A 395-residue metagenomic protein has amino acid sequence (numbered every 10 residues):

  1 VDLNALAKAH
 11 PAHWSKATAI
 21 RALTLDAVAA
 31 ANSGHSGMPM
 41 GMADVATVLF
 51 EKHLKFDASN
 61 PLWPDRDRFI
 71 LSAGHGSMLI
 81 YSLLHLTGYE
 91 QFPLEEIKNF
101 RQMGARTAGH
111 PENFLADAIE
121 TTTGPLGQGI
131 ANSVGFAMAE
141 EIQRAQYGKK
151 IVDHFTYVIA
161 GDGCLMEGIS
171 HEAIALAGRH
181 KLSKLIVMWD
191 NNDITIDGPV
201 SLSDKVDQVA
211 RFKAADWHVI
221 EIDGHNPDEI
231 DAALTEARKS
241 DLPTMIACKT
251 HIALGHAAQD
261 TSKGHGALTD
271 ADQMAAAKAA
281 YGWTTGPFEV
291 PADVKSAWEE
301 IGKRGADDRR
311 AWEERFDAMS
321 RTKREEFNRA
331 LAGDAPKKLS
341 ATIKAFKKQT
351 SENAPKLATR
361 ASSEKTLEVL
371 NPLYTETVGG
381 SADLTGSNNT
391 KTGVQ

Functional and structural regions predicted by a protein language model:
V1-H13: Basic/polar N-terminal segments that are highly enriched at the extreme N-terminus, encompassing both cleavable
H10, M42-H180, T377, A382 (+1 more regions): Cofactor-binding active-site loop characterized by glycine-rich and histidine/acidic residues
P11, S15, A19, L23 (+17 more regions): Conserved active-site and cofactor/substrate-binding residues in soluble primary-metabolism enzymes
A17-S33, W189-N192: N-terminal capping segment at the start of a domain
A19-L23, A27, V48-K52, L83-T87 (+10 more regions): Generic, well-ordered alpha-helical scaffold segments in large soluble proteins
V45, A277, I301-R309, F316-D317 (+1 more regions): Polyanionic/metal-chelating signatures
A58-S59, L115, T121-E300: Glycine-rich ThDP/TPP pyrophosphate-binding loop and its adjacent helix/strand module within ThDP-dependent enzymes
R310, E314-Q395: Non-catalytic terminal/interface segments that mediate subunit docking, oligomerization, and allosteric communication
